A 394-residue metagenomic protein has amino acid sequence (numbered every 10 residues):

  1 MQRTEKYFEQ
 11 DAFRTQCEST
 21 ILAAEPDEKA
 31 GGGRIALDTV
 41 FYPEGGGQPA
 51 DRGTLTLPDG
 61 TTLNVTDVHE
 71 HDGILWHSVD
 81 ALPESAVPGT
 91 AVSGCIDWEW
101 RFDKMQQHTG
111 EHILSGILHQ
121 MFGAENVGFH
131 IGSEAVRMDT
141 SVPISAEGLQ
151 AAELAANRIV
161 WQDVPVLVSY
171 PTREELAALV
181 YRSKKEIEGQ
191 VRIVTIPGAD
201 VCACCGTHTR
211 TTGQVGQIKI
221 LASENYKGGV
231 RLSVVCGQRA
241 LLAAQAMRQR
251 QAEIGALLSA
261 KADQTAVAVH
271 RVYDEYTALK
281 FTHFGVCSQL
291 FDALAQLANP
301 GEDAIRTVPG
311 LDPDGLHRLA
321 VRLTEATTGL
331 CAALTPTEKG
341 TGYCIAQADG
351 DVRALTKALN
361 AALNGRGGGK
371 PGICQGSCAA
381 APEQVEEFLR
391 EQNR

Functional and structural regions predicted by a protein language model:
M1-R394: A glycine- and charged-residue-rich anion-binding loop/surface
